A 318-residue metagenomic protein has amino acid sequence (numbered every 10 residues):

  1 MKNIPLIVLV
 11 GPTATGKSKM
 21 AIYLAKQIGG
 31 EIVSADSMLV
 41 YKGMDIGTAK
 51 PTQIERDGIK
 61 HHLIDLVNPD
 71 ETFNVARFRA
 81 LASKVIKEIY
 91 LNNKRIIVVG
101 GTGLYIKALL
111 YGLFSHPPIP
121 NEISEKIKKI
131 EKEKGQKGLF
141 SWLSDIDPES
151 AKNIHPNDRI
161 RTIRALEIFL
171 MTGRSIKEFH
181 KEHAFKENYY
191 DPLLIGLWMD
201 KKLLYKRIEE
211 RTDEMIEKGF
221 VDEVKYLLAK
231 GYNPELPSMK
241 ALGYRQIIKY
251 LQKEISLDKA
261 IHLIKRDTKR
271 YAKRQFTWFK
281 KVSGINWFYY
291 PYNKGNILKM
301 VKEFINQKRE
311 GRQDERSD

Functional and structural regions predicted by a protein language model:
M1-D318: Phosphate/pyrophosphate-binding catalytic cores of soluble transferases and nucleic-acid-acting enzymes
